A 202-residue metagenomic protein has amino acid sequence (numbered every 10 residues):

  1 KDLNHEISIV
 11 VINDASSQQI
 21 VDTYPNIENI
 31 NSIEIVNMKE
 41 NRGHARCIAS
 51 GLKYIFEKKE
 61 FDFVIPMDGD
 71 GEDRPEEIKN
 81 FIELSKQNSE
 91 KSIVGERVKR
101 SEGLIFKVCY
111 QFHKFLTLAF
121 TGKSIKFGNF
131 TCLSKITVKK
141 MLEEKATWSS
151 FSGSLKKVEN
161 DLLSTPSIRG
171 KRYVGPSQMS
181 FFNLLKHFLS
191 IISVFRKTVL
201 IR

Functional and structural regions predicted by a protein language model:
D2-N4, I27-S32: Short helix-capping segments at alpha-helix termini
H5-S16, V36-M38: Short beta-strand/loop segment that forms part of the nucleotide-sugar
S8-N13, F63-G69: Extended hydrophobic secondary-structure segments that form protein cores and membrane-embedded regions
N13-V21, E40, G71-E72: A conserved acidic beta->alpha catalytic loop
N26, S152-R202: Hydrophobic helical membrane-anchoring modules
K39-E40, H44-Y54, F63-P66, P75-S149 (+2 more regions): Acceptor/aglycone-binding surface of glycosyltransferases and processive sugar-polymer synthases
